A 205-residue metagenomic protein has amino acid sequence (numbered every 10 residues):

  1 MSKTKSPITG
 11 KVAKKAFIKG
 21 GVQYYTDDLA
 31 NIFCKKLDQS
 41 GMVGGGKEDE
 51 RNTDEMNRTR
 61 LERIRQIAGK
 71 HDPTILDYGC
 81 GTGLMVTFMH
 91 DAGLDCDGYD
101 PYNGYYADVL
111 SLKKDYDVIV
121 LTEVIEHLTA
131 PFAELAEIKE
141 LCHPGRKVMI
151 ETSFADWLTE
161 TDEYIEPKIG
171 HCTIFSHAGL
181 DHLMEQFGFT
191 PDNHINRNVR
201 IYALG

Functional and structural regions predicted by a protein language model:
M1-V118, T122, F132-E137, L141 (+5 more regions): Conserved N-terminal segment of class I S-adenosyl-L-methionine
Y105, D156-L158: Feature marks short, surface-exposed loop/turn motifs that line or immediately flank catalytic pockets and channel
E123-H127: A short His-aromatic
L128-T129, C142-P144: Helix-to-beta-strand junctions that scaffold the AdoMet/dcAdoMet cofactor pocket in Class I SAM-dependent enzymes
E160-Y164: Short acidic, glycine/proline-rich loop/turn micro-motifs
